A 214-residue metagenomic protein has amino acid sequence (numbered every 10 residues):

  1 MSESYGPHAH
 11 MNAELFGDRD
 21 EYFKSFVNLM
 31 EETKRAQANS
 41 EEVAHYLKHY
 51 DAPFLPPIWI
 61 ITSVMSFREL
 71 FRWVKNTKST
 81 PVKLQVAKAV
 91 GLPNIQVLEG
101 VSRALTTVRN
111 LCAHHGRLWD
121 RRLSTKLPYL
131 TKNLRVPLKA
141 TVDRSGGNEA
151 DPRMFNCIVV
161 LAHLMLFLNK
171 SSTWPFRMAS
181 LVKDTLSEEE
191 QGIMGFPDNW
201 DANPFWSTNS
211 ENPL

Functional and structural regions predicted by a protein language model:
M1-L214: Long, contiguous internal "core" modules enriched in hydrophobic/ aromatic residues
